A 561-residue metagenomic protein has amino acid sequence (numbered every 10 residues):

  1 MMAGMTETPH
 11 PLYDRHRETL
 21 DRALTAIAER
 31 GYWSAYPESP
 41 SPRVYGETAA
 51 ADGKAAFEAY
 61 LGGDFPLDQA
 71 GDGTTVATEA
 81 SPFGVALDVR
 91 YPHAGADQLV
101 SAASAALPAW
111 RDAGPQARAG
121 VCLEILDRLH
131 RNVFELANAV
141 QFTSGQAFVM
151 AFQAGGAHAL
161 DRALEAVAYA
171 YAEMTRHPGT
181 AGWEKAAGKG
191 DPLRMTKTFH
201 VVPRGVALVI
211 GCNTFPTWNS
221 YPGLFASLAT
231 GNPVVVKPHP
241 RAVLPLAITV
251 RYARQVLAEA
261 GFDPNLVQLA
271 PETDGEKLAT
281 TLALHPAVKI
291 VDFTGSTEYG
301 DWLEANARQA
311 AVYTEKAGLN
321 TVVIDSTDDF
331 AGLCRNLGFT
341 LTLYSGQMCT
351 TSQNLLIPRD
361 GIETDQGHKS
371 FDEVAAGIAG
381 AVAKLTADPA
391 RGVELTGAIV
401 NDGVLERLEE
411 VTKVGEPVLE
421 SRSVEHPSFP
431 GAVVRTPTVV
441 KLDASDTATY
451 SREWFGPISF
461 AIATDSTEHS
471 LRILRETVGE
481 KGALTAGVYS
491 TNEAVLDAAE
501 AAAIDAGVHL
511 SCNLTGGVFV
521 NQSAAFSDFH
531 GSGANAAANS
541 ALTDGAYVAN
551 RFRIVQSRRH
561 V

Functional and structural regions predicted by a protein language model:
M2-D72, M150-A151, G155-T180, T198 (+7 more regions): C-terminal segments
M2-F142, T464, R472: Short, structured beta/alpha segment
Y60, F65-T75, Y91, R111-Q116 (+4 more regions): N-terminal Rossmann NAD(P)-binding subdomain characteristic of aldehyde/semialdehyde dehydrogenases
S81-F83, P264, H285, K316-G318 (+4 more regions): Short glycine-enriched loop/turn motifs at secondary-structure junctions
A86-Y91, A105-D112, V323-I324, L356-R359 (+3 more regions): Short, well-ordered beta-strand elements within core beta-sheets of diverse protein domains
M174-C334: Rossmann-like NAD(P) dinucleotide-binding subdomain of oxidoreductase/dehydrogenase enzymes
T449, G456-D465, H469, L474-G479 (+1 more regions): C-terminal catalytic subdomain
